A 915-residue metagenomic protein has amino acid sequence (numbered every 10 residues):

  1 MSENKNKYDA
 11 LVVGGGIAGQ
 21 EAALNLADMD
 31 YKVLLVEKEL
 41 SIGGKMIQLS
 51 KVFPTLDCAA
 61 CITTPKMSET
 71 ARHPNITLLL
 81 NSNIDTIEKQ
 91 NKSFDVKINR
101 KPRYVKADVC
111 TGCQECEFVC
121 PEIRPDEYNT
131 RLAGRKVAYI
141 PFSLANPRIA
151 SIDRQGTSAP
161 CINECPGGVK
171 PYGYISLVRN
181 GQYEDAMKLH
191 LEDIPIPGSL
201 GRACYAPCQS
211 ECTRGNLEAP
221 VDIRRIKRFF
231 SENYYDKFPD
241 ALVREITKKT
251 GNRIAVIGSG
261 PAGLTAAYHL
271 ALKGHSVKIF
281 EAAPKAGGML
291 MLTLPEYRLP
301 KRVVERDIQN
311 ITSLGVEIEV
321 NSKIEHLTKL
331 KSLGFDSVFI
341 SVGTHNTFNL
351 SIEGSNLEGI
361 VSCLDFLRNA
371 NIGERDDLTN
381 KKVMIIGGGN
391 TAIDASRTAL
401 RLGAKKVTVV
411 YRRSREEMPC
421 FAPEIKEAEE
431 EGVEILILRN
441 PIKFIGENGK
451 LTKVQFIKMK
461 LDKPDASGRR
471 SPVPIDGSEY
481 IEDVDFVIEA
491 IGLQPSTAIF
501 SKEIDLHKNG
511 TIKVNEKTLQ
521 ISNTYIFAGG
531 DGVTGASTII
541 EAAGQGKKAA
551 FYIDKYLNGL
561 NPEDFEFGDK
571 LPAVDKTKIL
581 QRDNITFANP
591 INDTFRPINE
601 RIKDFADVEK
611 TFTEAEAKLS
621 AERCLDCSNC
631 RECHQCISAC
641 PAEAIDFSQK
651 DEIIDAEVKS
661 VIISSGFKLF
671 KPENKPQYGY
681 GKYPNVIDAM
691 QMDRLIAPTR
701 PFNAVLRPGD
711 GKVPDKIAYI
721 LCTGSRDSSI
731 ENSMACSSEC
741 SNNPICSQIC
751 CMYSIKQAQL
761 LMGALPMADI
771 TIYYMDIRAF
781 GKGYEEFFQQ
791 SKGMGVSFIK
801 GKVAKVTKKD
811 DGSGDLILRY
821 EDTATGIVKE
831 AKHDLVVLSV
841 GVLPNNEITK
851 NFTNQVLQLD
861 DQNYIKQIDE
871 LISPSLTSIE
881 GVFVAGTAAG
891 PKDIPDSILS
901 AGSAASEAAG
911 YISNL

Functional and structural regions predicted by a protein language model:
M1-Y8, P147-D153, Y234-I254, D365-K381 (+1 more regions): A short, basic/flexible loop-to-alpha-helix module at the beginning of a structural domain
K7-D9, N81, T250-R253, N321 (+8 more regions): Phosphate-coordination loops involved in phosphoryl transfer and adenosine-cofactor binding
Y8-R72, V137, P166-N180, M187-I194 (+13 more regions): Beta1-alpha1 glycine-rich phosphate/pyrophosphate-binding loop at the start of Rossmann-like nucleotide-binding domains
E39-P65, L79-V109, P121-P160, V169-S199 (+12 more regions): Non-heme iron-sulfur electron-transfer modules
P65-K106, P300-N349, V361-T379, R401-N509 (+4 more regions): A Rossmann-like FAD-binding core segment of flavoenzymes
E122, D126-I149, N356-K381, P464-A536 (+5 more regions): FAD-site-proximal beta/loop scaffold in flavoenzymes
S341-V342, I386, A490-I491, S522-N523 (+5 more regions): Short, well-ordered coil/turn residues at beta-beta hairpins and beta-strand->alpha-helix junctions within
G532-L557, I662, S741-M752, A885-S913: A conserved FAD-binding loop/helix module that cradles the flavin
